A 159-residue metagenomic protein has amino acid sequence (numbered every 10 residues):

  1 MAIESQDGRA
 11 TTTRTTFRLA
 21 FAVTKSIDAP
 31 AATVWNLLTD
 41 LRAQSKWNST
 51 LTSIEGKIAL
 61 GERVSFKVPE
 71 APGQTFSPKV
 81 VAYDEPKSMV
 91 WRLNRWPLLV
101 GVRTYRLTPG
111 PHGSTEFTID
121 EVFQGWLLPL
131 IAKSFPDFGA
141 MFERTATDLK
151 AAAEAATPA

Functional and structural regions predicted by a protein language model:
M1-E55: Hydrophobic ligand-binding cavity/cleft-lining segments
A2-Q6, V122-A159: A conserved amphipathic terminal alpha-helix motif
R18, A71-G73, L98: Glycine-centered tight beta-turn/hairpin loop motif at sheet-sheet or coil-to-beta transitions
A22-V23, R42-F76, Y83-S88: Short beta-edge strand/loop motif at the mouth of beta-sheet-based domains
K25, F76-A82, G101-P109: Hydrophobic/aromatic beta-strand elements that line small-molecule binding cavities or substrate pockets in beta-rich
T33-L38, Q44, V64-F66, V80 (+3 more regions): Hydrophobic pocket/interface hotspot
Y83-D84, P111, F123: A generic structural motif
N94-L99, D120-L127: Short, solvent-exposed aromatic-acidic interface loops
